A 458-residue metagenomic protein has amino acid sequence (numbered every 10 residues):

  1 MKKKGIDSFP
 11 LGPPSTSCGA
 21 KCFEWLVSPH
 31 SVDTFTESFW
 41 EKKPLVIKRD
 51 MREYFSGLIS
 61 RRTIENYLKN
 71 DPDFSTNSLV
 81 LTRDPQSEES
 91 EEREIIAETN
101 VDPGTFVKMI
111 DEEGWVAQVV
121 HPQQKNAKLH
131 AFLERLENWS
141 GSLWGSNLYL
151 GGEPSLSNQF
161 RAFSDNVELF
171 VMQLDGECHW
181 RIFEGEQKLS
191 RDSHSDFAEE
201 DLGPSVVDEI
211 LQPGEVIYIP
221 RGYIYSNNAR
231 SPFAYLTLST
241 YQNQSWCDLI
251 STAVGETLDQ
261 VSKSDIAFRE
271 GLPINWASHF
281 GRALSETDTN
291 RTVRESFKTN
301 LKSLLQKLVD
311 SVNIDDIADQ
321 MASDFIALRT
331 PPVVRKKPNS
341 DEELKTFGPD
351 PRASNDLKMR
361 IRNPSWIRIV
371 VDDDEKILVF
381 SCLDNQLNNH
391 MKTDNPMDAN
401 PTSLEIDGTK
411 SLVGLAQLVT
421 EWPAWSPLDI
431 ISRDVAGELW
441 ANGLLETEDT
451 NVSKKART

Functional and structural regions predicted by a protein language model:
M1-W25, F39-E41, A198-I210, S226-T458: Fe(II)/2-oxoglutarate
K2-S38, E53-E215, Y223-S278, S365-R368 (+2 more regions): Active-site region of the double-stranded beta-helix
P44: Short hydrophobic/aromatic beta-strand or adjacent loop that forms the aromatic wall/cage of a ligand/substrate-binding
